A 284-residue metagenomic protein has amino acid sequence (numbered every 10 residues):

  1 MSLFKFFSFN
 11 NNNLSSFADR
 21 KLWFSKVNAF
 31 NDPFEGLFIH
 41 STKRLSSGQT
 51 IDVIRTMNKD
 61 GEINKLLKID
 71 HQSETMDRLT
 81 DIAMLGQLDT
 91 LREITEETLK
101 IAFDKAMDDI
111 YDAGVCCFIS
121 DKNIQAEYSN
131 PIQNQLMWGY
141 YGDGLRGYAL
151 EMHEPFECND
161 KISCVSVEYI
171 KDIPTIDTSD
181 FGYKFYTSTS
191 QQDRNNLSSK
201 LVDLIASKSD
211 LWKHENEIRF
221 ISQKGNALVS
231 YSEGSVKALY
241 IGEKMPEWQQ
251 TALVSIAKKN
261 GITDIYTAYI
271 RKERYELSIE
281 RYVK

Functional and structural regions predicted by a protein language model:
M1-K284: Partner-binding and oligomerization surfaces adjacent to conserved cores of proteins that assemble macromolecular
